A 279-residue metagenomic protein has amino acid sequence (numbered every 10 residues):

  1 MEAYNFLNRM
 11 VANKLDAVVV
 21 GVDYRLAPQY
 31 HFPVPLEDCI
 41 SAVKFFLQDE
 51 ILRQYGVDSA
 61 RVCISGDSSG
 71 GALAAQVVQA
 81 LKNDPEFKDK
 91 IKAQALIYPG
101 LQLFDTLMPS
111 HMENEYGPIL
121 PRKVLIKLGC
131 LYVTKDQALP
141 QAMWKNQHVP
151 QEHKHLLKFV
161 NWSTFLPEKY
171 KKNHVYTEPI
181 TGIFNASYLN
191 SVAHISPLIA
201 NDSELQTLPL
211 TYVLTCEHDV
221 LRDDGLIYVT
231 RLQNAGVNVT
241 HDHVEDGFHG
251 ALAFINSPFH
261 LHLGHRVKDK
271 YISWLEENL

Functional and structural regions predicted by a protein language model:
M1-L279: Alpha/beta-hydrolase superfamily serine-hydrolase fold, recognizing
